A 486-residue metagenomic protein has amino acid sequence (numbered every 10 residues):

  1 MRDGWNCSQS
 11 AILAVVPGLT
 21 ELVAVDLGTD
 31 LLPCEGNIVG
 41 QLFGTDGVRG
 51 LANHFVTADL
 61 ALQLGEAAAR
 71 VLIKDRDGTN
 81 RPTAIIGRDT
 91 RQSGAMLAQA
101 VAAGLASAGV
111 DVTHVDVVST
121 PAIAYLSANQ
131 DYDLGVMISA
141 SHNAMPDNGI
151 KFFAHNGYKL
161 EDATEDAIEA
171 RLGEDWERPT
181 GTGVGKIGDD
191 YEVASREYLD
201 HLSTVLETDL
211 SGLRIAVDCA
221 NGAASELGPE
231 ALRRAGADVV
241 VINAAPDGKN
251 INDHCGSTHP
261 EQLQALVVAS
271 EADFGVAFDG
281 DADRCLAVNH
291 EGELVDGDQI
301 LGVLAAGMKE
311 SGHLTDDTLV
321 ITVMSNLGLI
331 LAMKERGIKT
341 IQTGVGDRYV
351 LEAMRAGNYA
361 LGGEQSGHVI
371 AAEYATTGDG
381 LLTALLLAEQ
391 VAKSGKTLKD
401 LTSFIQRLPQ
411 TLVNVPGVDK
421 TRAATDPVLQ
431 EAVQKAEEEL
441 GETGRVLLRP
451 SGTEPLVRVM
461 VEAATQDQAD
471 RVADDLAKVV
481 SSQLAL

Functional and structural regions predicted by a protein language model:
L32-A103, S107-A108, L134, Y191-L213 (+1 more regions): An N-terminal, well-structured beta->alpha segment
I38, L51, N148-S270: Gly/Ser/Thr-enriched, mixed-charge loops and adjacent short helices that form phosphate/oxyanion-binding elements
R70, D77, T83-D147, E230-V288: N-terminal small/polar loop signature for handling phosphorylated ligands or for N-terminal nucleophile
D166-L199, T204, H290-G363, I370-A371: Proline/glycine-rich low-complexity loops and linkers
F274, S311-L486: Phosphate-binding and adjacent anionic-ligand microenvironments
